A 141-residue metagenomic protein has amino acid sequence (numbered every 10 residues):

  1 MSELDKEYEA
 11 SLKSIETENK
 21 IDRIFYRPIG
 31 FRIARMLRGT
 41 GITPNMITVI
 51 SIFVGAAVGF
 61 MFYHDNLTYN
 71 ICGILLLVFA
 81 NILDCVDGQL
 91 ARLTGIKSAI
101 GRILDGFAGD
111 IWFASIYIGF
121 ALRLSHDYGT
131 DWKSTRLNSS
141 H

Functional and structural regions predicted by a protein language model:
M1-A34, G106-S139: A feature for the membrane-embedded catalytic helix bundles of lipid/isoprenoid biosynthetic enzymes
S14-N19, C72-G73, G101: Short alpha-helical transmembrane interface motifs in multi-pass membrane proteins
E16-T17, L37, G41-P44: Active-site flanking loop/helix segments enriched in acidic
I33, R38, A57: Active-site-flanking structural segment that lines cofactor/substrate pockets
G41-I100, S134: Membrane-embedded alpha-helical segments that form the functional core of polytopic membrane enzymes, especially those
S98, S139-S140: Short linear Ser/Thr-Pro motifs
A99-F107: Membrane-interface alpha-helices at helix entry/exit sites of multi-pass transporters
